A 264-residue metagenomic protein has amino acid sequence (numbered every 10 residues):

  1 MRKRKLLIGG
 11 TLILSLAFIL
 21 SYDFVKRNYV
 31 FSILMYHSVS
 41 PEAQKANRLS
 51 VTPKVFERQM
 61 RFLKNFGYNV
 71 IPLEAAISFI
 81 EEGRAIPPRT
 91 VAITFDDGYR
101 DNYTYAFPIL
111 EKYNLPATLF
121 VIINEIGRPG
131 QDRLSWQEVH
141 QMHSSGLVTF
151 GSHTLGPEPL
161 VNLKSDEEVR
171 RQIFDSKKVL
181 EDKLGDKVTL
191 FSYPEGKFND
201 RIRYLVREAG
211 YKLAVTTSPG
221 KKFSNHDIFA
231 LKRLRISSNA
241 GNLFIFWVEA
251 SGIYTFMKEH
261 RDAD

Functional and structural regions predicted by a protein language model:
M1-K3: N-terminal Lys/Arg-rich, disordered targeting/topogenic segments
K5-V91, G241, V248-D264: N-terminal pre-catalytic segment of deacetylase/amide-hydrolase enzymes
F31-L34, S38-P41, A46-S50, P87-V91 (+4 more regions): Metal-dependent polysaccharide deacetylase catalytic core of the NodB/CE4 family, i.e., the active-site-bearing domain
E74, T217-S218: Beta->alpha turn/N-cap motifs
I122-I126, S218-K222, I236: Short, acidic/turn-prone active-site loops that include or flank metal/cofactor- and phosphate-binding residues
Y211-T217: Acidic, His- and aromatic-enriched active-site or binding-groove loops in soluble protein domains that engage sugars
